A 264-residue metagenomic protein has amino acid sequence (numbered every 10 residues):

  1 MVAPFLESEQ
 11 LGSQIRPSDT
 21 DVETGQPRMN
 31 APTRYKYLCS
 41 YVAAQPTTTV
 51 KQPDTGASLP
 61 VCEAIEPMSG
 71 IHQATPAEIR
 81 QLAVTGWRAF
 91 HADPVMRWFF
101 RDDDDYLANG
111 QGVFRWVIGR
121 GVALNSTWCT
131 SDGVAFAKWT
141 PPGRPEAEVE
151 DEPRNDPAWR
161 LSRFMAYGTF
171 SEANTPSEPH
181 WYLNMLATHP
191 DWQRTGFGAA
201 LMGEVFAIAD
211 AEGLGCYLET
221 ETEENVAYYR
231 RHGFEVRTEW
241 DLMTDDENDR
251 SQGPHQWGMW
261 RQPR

Functional and structural regions predicted by a protein language model:
G70-V84, A92: A short beta-loop-alpha structural element at the N-terminal edge of CoA-dependent acyl/N-acetyltransferase catalytic
D103-S126: Active-site rim helix/loop that mediates acceptor-substrate recognition in acyltransferases
T130-H189, Q193, M243-G253: Conserved acyl-donor/pantetheine-binding loop and adjacent beta-alpha core of acyl/acetyltransferases and related
P179-W181, A209-E221: Conserved GNAT acetyl-CoA-binding A-motif
L186-Q193, Y217-V226: Conserved beta-strand-loop-alpha-helix junction that forms the acyl-donor binding cleft
R194-A207: Conserved acetyl-CoA-binding loop-helix of GNAT-fold acetyltransferases
A199, A211, T222-E239: Conserved active-site alpha-helix within GNAT-family acetyltransferase domains
Y217, E235-G258: Conserved catalytic-core motifs of GNAT/GCN5-like acyltransferases
